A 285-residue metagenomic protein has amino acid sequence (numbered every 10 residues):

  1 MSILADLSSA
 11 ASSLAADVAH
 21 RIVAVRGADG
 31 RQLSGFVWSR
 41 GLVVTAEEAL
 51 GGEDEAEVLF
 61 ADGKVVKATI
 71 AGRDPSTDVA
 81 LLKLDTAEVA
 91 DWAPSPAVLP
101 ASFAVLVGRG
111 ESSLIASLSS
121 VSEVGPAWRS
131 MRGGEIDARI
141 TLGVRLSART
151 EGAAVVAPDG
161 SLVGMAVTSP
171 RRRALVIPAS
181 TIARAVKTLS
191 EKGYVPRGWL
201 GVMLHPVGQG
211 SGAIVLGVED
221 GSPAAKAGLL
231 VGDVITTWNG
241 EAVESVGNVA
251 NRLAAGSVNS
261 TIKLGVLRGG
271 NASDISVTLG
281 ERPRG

Functional and structural regions predicted by a protein language model:
M1-A5, F103, A116, P158 (+4 more regions): Interdomain regulatory linker/hinge segments that flank or connect interaction modules in polarity/junction/synaptic
S2-I3, I22-I115, R139-I140, A148-R149 (+7 more regions): Conserved active-site neighborhood of the chymotrypsin/trypsin-like protease fold
S8-A11, A15, L118, A179-V186 (+2 more regions): Extracytoplasmic/secreted envelope proteins and their assembly/folding machinery, especially bacterial periplasmic
A19-R21, A80-D91, I115-R172, A179 (+1 more regions): Active-site region of chymotrypsin-like
R31, T141, R145, T188-R252 (+3 more regions): PDZ/PDZ-like groove recognition
W38-S39, A157-P158, N239, R268: A cytosolic small-molecule/anion-sensing beta-strand core signal
R40-V43, A157-V163, G232: Short, glycine-anchored, charge-dense loop/turn motifs used at functional sites
E55, S161, T181, P223 (+1 more regions): Residue-level recognition of oxygen-bearing side chains
